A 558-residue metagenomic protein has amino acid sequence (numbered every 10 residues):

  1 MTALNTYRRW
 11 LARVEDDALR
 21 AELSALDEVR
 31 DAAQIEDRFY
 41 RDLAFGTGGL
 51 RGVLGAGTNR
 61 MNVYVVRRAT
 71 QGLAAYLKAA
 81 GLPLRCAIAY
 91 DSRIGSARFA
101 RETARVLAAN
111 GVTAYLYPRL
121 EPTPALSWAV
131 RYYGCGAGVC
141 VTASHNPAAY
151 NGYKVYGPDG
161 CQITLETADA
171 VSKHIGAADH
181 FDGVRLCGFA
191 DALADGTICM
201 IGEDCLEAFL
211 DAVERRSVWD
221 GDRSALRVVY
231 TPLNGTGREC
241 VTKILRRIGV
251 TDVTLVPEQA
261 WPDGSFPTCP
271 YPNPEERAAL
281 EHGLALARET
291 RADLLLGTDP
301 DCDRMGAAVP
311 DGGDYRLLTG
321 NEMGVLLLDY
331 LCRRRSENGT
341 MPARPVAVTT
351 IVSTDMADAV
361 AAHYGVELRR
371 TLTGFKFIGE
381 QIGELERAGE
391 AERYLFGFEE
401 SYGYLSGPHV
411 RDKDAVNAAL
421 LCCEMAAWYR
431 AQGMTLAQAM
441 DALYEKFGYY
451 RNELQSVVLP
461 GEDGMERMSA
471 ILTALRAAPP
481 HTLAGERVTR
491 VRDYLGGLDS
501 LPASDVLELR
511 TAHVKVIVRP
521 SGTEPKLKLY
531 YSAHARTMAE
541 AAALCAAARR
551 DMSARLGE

Functional and structural regions predicted by a protein language model:
N5-T103, L193, I198-L226, T236: An N-terminal, well-structured beta->alpha segment
W10, V14, A18, Q34-L43 (+2 more regions): Gly/Ser/Thr-enriched, mixed-charge loops and adjacent short helices that form phosphate/oxyanion-binding elements
F39-N59, A143-S144, P232-I244, P300 (+3 more regions): Conserved phosphate/anionic-ligand binding catalytic regions in large, soluble enzymes, centered on
A87-Y150, R247-A307: N-terminal small/polar loop signature for handling phosphorylated ligands or for N-terminal nucleophile
A97-E102, S127-R131, A149-V155, G176 (+10 more regions): Short acidic, glycine/serine/threonine-rich loops at helix termini
P158-C161, K173, D179, A285-T349 (+1 more regions): Replace "Mg2+/Mn2+-dependent" with "divalent metal-dependent
R288, A292-L294, D314, R334-R519 (+2 more regions): Phosphate-binding and adjacent anionic-ligand microenvironments
